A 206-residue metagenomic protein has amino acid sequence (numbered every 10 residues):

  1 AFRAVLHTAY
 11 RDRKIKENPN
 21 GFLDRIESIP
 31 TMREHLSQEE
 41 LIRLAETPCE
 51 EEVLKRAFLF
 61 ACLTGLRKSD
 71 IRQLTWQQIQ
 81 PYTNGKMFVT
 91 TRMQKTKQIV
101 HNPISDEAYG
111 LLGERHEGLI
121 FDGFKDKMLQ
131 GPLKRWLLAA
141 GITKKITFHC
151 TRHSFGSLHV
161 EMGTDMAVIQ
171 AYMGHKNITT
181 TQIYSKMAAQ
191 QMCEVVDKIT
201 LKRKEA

Functional and structural regions predicted by a protein language model:
A1-G21, R67-S69, R135: N-terminal DNA-binding recognition helix of tyrosine site-specific recombinases/integrases
R11, L59, L63, D70 (+4 more regions): C-terminal catalytic core of tyrosine-transesterase DNA break-rejoin enzymes
K14-E17, E27-E46, T96-D106, L119-I120: DNA breakage-rejoining catalytic core of tyrosine-based enzymes
K16, E40-I79: Acidic, glycine-rich loop-and-beta core segments that form the ion-binding/anion-interacting portion of active sites
H35, M93-K97, D126, M173-K198: Catalytic-site neighborhood detector that most strongly recognizes the C-terminal catalytic loop/helix of tyrosine
L41, V53-K55, Q130, R152-H153 (+1 more regions): Short, leucine-enriched amphipathic alpha-helices that occur as contiguous helical runs
P103-T143: Active-site/catalytic core of tyrosine-dependent DNA strand-transfer enzymes
K198-A206: C-terminal secondary-structure termini that scaffold catalytic or DNA-interacting sites
